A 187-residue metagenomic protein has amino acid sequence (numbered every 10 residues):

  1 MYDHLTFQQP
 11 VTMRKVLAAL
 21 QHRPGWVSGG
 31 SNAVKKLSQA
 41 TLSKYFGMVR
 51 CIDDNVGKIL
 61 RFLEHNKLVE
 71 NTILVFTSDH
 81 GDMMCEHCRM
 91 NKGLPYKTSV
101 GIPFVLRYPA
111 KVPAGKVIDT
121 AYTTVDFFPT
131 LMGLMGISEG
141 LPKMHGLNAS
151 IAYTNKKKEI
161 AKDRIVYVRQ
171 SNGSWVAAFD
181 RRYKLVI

Functional and structural regions predicted by a protein language model:
M1-Y122, L134-K143, I187: Active-site-proximal cap/lid insertion segments
H80-E86, T120, V125-F128, M132-I187: C-terminal cap/loop subdomain of S1 sulfatases and analogous C-terminal strand-loop tails that border
